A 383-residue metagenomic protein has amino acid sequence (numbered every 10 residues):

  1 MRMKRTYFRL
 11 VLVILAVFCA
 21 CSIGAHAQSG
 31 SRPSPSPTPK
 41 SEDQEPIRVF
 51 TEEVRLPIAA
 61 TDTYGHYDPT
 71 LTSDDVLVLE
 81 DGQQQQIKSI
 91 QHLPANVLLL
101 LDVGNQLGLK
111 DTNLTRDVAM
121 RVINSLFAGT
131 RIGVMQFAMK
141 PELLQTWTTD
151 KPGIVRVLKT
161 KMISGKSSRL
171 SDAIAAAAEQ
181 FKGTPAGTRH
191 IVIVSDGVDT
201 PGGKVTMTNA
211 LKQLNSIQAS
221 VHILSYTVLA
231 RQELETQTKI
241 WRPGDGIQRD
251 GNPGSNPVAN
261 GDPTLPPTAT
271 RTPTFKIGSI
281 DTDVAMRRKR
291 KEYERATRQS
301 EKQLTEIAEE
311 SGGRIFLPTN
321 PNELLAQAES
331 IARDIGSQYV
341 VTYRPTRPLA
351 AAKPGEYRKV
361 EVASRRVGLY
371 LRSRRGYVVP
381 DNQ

Functional and structural regions predicted by a protein language model:
M1-F8: N-terminal secretory signal peptides that target proteins for export/translocation
F8-R9, V13, L56-P57: Short amphipathic alpha-helical "recognition" segments used for binding
V11-S22: Bacterial N-terminal signal peptides
H26-Q383: Scaffold/interface architecture of coatomer-like assemblies
